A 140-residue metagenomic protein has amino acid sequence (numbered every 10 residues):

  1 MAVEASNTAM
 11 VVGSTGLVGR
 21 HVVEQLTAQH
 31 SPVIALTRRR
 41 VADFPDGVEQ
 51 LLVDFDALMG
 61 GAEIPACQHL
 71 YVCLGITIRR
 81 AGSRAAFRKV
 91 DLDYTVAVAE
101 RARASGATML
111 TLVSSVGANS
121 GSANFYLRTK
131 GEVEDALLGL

Functional and structural regions predicted by a protein language model:
A2-Q29: N-terminal Rossmann NAD(P)H-binding glycine-rich loop of SDR-like oxidoreductase domains
T8, L17, I34, R40 (+2 more regions): Conserved Rossmann-fold NAD(P)-dependent oxidoreductase catalytic core, especially the SDR/UDP-sugar
V11, Q25, S31-A35, Q50-L52 (+2 more regions): Structured catalytic core of nucleotide-sugar glycosyltransferases
S14, V23, H69-Y71, L137-L140: Residue-level detection of beta-strand scaffold positions
R20-V22, P45, A81-G82, G121-A123: Short glycine-/acidic-enriched loop or helix-start segments at secondary-structure transitions that form or flank
A42-A97, R101-A104: NAD(P)H-binding glycine-rich loop region in Rossmannoid oxidoreductase-like domains and their noncatalytic homologs
D46-E49, A136-L140: Structural recognition of alpha->loop->beta junctions
